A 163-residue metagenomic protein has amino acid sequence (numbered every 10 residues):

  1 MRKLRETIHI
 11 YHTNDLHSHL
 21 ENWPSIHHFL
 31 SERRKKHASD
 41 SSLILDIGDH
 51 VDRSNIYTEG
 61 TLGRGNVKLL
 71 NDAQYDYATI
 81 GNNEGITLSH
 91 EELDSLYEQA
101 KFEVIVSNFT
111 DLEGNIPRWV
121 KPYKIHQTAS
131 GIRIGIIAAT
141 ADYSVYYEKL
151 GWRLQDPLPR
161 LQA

Functional and structural regions predicted by a protein language model:
M1-A163: Acidic, metal/ion-coordinating pockets
